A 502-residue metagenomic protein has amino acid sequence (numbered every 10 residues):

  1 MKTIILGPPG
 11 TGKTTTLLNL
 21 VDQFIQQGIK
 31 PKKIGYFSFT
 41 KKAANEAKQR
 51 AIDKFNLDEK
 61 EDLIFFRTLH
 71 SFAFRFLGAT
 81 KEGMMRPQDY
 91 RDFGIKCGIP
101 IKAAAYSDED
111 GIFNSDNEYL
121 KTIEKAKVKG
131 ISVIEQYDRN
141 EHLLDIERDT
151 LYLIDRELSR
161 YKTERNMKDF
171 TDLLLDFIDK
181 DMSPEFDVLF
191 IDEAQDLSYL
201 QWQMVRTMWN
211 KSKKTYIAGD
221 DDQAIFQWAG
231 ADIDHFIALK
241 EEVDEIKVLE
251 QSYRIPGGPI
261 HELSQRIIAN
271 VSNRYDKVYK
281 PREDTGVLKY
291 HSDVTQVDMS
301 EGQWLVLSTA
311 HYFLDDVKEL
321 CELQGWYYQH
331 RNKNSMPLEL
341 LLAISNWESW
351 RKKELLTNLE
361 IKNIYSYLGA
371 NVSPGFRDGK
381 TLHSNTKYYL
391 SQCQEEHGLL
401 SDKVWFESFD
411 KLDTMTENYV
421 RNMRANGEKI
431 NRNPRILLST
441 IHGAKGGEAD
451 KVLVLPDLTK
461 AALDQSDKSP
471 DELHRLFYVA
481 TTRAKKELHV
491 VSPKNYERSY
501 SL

Functional and structural regions predicted by a protein language model:
M1-E82, Q265, T482: P-loop NTPase Walker
M1-G7, T15-T16, K33, A105-F190 (+3 more regions): Accessory N-terminal region flanking or inserted into the helicase ATPase core in nucleic-acid motor proteins
P8-T11, F39-K42, Q195-T285, L305-E319 (+7 more regions): Conserved helicase motor core of SF1/SF2 NTP-dependent helicases
I29, K33, F55-L63, L77-I95 (+6 more regions): Short, polar/flexible loop-turn hinges at active-site or ligand-entry regions and domain interfaces
E61, N210-K214, A484-K486: A short helix->loop->beta-strand "cap" motif at the edges of active sites that frequently abuts
F65-T68, D169-L173, P434-H442: Conserved two-lobed SF2 helicase motor
G258-M299, L307-Q324, Q329-K380: Helicase-core coupling region on the C-terminal RecA-like lobe
S349-V491: Conserved helicase C-terminal RecA-like lobe
